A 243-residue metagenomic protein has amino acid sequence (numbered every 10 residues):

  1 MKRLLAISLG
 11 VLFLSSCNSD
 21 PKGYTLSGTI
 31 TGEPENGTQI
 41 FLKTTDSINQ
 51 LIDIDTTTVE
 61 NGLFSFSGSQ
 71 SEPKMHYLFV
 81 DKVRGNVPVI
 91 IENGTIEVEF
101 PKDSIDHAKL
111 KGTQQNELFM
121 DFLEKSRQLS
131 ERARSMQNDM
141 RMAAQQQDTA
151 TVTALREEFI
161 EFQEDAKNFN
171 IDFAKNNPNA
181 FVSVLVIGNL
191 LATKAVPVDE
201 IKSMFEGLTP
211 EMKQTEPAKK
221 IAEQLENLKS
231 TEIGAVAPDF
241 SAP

Functional and structural regions predicted by a protein language model:
L4-L14: Sec-dependent N-terminal signal peptides
C17-E161, D165-N168: A non-transmembrane, solvent-exposed segment enriched in polar/low-complexity residues
E158, G188-T193: Structural detector for internal amphipathic alpha-helices that build alpha-solenoid repeat scaffolds
F159-P178, V196-E200: Amphipathic alpha-helical coiled-coil segments
N176, A180, E211-K219: Short solvent-exposed coil/turn linkers within tandem alpha-helical repeat scaffolds
P178-N189: Amphipathic alpha-helical repeat scaffolds of TPR domains
V198-L208, V236-S241: Alpha-helical repeat scaffolds
K219-P243: N-terminal "domain-start" segment that seeds a small globular fold
